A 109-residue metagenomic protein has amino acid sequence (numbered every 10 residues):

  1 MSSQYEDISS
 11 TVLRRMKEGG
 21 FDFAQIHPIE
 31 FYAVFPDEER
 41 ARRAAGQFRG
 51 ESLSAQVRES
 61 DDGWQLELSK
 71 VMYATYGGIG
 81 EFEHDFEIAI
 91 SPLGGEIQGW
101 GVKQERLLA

Functional and structural regions predicted by a protein language model:
M1-A109: Long, contiguous binding/interaction regions
